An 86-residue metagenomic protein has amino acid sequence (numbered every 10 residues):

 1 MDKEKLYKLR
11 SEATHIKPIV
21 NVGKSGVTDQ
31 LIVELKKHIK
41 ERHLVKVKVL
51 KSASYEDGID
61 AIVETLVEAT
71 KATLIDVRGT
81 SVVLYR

Functional and structural regions predicted by a protein language model:
D2-R86: Positively charged, polar, low-complexity stretches
